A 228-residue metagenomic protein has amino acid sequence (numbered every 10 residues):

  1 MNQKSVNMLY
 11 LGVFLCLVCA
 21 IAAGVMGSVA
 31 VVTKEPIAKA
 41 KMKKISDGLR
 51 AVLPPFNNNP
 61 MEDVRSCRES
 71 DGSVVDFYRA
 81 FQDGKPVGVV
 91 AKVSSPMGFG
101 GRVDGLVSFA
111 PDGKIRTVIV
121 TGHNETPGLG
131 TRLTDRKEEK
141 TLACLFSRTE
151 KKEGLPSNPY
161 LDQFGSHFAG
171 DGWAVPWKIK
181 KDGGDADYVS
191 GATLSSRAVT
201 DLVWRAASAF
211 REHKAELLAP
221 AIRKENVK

Functional and structural regions predicted by a protein language model:
N2-K228: Flexible, solvent-exposed loop/hinge segments and secondary-structure transition points
